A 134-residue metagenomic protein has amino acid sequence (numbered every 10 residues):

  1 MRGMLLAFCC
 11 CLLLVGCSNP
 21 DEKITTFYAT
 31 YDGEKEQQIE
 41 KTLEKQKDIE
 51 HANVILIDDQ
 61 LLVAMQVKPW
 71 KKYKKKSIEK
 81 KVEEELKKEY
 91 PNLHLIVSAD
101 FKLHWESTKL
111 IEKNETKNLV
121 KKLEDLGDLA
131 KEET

Functional and structural regions predicted by a protein language model:
M1-M4: Positively charged n-region of N-terminal signal peptides that target proteins for export
L13-G16: C-terminal motif of bacterial Sec signal peptides marking the signal peptidase cleavage site
S18-E50: N-proximal, solvent-exposed amphipathic alpha-helical segments enriched in charged/polar residues
T26-A29, V67-Y73: Second-shell loop/turn segments in exported
E36-T42, K72-H94: Short, non-transmembrane amphipathic alpha-helical segments
E44-A64: Short edge beta-strands and adjacent turn/loop segments
Q60-K71, W105-S107: Short glycine/threonine-rich beta-strand-turn micro-motifs
E83, K87-T134: C-terminal low-complexity, charged extensions that often adopt amphipathic alpha-helices
